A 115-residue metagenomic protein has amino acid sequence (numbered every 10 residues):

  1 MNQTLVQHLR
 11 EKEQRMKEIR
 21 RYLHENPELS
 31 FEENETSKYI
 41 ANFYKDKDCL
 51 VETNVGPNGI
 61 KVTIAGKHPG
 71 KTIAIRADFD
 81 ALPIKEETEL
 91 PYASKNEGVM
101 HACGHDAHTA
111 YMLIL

Functional and structural regions predicted by a protein language model:
N2-H101, A110: Acidic/His- and Gly-rich active-site-bordering loop/insert found across diverse amide/peptide-bond hydrolases
T109-L115: DPxDG-like acidic metal-binding loop motif
